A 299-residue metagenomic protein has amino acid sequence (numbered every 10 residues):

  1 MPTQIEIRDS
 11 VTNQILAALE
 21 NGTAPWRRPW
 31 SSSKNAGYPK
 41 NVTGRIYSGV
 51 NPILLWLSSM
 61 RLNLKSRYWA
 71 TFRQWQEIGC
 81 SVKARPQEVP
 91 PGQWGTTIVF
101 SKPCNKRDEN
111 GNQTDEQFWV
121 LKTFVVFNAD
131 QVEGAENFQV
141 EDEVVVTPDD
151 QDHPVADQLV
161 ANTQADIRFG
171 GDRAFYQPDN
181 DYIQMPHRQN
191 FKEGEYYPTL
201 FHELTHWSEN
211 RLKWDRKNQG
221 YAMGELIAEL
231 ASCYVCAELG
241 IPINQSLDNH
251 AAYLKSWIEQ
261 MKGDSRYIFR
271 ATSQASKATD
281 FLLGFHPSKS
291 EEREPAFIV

Functional and structural regions predicted by a protein language model:
M1-V299: N-terminal accessory/interface modules of nucleic-acid-binding and processing proteins
